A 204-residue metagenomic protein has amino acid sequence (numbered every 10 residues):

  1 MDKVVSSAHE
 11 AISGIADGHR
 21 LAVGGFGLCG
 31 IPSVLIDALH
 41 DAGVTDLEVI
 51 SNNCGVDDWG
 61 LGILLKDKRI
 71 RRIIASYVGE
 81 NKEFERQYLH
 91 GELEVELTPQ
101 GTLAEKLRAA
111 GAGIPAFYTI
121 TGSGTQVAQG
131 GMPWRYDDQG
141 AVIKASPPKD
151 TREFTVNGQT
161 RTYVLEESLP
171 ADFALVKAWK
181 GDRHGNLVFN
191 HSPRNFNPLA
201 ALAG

Functional and structural regions predicted by a protein language model:
M1-G204: Conserved alpha/beta enzyme-core scaffold
